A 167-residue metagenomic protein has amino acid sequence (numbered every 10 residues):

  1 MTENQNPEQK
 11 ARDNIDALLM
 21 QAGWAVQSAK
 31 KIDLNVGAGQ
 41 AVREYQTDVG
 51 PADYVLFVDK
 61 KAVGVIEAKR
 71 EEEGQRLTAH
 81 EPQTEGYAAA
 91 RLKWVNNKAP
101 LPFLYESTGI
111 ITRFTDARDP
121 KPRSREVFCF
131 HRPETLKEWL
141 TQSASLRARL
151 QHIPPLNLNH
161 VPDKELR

Functional and structural regions predicted by a protein language model:
M1-R167: ATP-dependent helicase/translocase motor core
